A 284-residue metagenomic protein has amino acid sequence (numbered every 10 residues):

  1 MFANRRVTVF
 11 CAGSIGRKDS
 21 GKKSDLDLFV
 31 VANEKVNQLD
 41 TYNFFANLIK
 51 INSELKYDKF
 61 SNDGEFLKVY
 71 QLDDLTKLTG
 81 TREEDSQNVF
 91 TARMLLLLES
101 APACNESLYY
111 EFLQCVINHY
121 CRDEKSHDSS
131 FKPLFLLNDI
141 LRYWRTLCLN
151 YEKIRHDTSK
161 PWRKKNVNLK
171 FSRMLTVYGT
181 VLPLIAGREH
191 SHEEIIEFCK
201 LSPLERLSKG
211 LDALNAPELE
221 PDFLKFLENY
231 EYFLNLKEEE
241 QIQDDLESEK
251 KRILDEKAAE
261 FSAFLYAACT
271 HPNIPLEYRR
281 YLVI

Functional and structural regions predicted by a protein language model:
M1-D40: Active-site nucleotide-donor binding segment shared across nucleotidyl transfer reactions
F2-A3, Q38-D139: Conserved catalytic core of two-metal-ion nucleotidyltransferases
R6, A12-S14, S61, P161 (+1 more regions): Residue-level detector of functional hotspots within protein domains
D25-I49, H190-L201: Amphipathic alpha-helical scaffolding segments
L28, T91, L96, K153-H156 (+1 more regions): Short acidic (Asp/Glu) and glycine-rich catalytic loops that position anionic groups and cofactors
L108-I284: Conserved nucleotidyltransferase catalytic core and NTase-mimicking acidic/glycine-rich helix/loop elements in nucleic
